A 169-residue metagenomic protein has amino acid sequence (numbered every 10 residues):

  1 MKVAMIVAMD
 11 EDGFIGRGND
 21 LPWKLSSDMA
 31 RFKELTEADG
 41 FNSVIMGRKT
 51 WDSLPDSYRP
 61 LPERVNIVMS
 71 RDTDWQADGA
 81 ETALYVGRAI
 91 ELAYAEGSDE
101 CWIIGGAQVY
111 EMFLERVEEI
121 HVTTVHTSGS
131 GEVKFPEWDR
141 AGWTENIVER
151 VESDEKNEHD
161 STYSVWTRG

Functional and structural regions predicted by a protein language model:
M1-G169: Enzymes that bind and transform nitrogen-containing heteroaromatic metabolites
